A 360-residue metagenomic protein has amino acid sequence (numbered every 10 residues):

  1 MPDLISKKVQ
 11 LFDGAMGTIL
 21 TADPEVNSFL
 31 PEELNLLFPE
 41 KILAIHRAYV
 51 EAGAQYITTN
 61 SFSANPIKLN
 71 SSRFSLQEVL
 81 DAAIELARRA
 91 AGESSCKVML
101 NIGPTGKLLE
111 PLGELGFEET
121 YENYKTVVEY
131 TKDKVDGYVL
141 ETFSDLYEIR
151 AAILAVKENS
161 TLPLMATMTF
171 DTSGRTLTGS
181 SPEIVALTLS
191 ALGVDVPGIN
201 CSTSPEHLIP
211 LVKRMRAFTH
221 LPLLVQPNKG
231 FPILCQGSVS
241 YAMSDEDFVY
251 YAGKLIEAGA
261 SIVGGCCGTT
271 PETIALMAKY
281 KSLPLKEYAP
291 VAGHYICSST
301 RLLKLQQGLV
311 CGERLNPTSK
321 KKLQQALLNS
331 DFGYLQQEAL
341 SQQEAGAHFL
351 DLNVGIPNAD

Functional and structural regions predicted by a protein language model:
M1-D360: Domain-level signal for soluble alpha/beta catalytic cores
